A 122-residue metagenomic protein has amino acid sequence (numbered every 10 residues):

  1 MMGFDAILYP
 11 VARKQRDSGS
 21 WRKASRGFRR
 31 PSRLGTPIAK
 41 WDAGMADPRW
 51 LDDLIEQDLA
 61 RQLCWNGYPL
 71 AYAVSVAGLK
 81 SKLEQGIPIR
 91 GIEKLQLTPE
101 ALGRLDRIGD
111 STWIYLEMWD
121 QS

Functional and structural regions predicted by a protein language model:
M1-Y115, W119-S122: Acidic (Asp/Glu-rich) sequence patches and key acidic residues that form negatively charged surfaces used
